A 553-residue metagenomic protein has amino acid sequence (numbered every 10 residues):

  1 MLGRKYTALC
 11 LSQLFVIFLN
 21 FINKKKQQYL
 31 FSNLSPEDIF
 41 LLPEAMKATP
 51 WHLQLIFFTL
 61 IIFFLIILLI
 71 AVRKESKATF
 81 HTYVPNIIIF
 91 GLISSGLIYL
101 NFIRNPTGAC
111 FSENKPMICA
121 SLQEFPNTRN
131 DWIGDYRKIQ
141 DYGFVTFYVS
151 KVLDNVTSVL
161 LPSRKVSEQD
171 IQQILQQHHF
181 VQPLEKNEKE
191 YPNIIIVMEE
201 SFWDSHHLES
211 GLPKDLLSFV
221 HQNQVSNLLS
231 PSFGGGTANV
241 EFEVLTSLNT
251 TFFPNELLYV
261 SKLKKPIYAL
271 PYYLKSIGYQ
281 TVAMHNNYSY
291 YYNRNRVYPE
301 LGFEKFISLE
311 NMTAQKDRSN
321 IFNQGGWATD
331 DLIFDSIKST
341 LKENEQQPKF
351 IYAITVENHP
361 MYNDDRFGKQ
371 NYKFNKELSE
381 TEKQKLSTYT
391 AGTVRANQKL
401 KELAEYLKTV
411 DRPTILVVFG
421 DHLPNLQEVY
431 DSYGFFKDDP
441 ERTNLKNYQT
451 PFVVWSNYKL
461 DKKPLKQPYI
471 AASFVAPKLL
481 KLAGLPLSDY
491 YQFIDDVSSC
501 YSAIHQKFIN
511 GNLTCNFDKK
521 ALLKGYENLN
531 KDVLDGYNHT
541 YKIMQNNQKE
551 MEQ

Functional and structural regions predicted by a protein language model:
M1-R137: Transmembrane and membrane-interface helices of multi-pass, inner-membrane envelope-modifying transferases
R4, S163-R164, G236-T237: Intrinsic-disorder/low-complexity, polar/charged segments
Q27-S35, Q54, I118, S163-S167 (+5 more regions): A diffuse structural propensity rather than consistent per-protein peaks
L30, I39-M46, F147-T157, E168-H179 (+2 more regions): Short alpha-helical interface patches
I39-L42, D141-Y142, E168, A238-E241 (+1 more regions): Alpha-helix initiation and N-capping motif
L41-E44, M117, D170, D215 (+2 more regions): Exposed alpha-helical structural elements
F102-I196: Membrane-interface segments at or immediately adjacent to transmembrane helices that form the boundary between
H179-P192, M198-E199, D204-Q553: Solvent-exposed soluble domains appended to multi-pass membrane proteins
